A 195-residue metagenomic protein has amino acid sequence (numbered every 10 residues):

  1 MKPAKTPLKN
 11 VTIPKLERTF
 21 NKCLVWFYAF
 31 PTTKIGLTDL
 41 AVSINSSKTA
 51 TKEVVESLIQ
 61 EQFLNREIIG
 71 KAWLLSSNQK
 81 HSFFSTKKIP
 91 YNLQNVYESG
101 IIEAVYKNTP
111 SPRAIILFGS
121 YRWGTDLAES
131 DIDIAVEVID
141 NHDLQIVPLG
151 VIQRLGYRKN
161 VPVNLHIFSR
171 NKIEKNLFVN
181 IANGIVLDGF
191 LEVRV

Functional and structural regions predicted by a protein language model:
K2-S111, W123-E129, V138-V195: Catalytic core of pol beta-like nucleotidyltransferases
A114-Y121: Short helix-loop-helix/strand-helix junction enriched in hydrophobic and basic residues
D133-A135: Short, well-ordered beta-strand segments
